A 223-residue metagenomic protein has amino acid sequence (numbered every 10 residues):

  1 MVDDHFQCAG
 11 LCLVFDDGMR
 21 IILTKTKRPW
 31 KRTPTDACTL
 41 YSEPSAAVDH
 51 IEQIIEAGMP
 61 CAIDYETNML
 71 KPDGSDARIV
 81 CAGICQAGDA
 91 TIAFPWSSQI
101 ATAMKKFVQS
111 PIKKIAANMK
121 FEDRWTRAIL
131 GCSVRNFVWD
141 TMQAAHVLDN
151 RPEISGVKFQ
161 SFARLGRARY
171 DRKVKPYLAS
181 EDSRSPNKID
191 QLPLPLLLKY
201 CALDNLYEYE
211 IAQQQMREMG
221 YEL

Functional and structural regions predicted by a protein language model:
M1-C12: Phosphate-binding/catalytic loops
V2, D16, L23-S42, K71 (+1 more regions): Active-site-proximal helix-loop-helix substrate-binding element of RNase H-like nuclease domains
Q7-A9, M19, E153: Terminal low-complexity, poorly structured segments
A9-L11, I21, C38: Intrinsic-disorder/low-complexity peptide segments enriched for small residues
L11, F15, A47: Aromatic/hydrophobic pocket-lining residues that form the small-molecule binding cavity in soluble enzyme cores
S42-M59, K105-V108: A short acidic-Thr-Gly-centered motif at the start of a beta-strand
P60-D73: Short acidic, Gly/Ser-rich segments with clustered Asp/Glu that frequently serve as metal-coordination loops in enzyme
